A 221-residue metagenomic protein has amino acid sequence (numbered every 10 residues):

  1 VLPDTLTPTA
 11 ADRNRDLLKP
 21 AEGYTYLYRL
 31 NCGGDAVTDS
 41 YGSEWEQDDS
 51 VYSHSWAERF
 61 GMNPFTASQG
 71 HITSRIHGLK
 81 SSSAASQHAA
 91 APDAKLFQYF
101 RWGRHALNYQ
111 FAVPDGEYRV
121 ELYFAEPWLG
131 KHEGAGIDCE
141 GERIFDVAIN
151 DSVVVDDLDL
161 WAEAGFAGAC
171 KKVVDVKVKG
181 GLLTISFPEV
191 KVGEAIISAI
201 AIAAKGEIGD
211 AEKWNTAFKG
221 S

Functional and structural regions predicted by a protein language model:
V1-S221: Compositionally biased, intrinsically disordered or flexible polar/acidic segments
